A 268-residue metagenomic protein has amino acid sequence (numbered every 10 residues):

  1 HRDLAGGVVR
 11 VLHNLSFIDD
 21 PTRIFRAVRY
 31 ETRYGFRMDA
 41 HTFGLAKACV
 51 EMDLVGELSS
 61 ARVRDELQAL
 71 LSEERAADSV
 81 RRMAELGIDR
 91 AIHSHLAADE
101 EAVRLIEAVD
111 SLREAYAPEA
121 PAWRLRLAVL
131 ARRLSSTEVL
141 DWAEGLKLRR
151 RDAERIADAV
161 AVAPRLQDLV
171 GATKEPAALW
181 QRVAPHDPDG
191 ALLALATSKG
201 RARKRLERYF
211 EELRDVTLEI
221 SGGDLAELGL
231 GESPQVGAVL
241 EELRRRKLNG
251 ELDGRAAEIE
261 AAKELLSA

Functional and structural regions predicted by a protein language model:
H1-F43, A48: Acidic, glycine- and histidine-enriched catalytic cores of nucleic acid- and nucleotide-handling enzymes, centered on
H1-H13, R29, G190-A268: Charged substrate- and nucleic-acid-binding regions of tRNA-handling and nucleotidyl-transfer enzymes, centered on
L4, D20, F25-V28, S79-M83 (+2 more regions): A residue-level signal for conserved active-site and pocket-lining positions in enzyme catalytic cores
R23, R62, R104, A122 (+2 more regions): Alpha-helix N-cap/N′ positions at the starts of helices
I24-T32, Q68-L71, A84, L240-R244 (+1 more regions): Short, amphipathic alpha-helical segments that act as regulatory/interfacial helices in nucleotide-processing proteins
T32, A84, E144, A226 (+1 more regions): Short polybasic/polar patches that bind polyanions
F43, K47, V80, A97 (+3 more regions): Short, well-structured alpha-helical segments
D53-R201: Conserved, hydrophobic alpha-helical core segments of structured domains
